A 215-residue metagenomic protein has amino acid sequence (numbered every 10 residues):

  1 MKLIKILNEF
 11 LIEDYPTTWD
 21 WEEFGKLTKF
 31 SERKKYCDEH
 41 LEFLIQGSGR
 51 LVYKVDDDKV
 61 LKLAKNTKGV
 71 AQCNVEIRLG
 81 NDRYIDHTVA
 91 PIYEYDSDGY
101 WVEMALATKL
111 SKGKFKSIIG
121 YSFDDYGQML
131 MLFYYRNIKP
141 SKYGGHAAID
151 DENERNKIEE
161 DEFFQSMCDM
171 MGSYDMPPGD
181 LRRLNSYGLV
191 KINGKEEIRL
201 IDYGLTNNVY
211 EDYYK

Functional and structural regions predicted by a protein language model:
M1-D14: Short acidic, low-complexity intrinsically disordered linear motifs used for protein-protein interactions
D14-D56: ATP-binding glycine-rich phosphate-binding loop
D38-I85, V89-A90: ATP-binding glycine-rich loop module of kinase domains
K59, T88, V102, P177 (+1 more regions): Protein kinase-like catalytic core scaffold
T67-E76, K112-K116, V209-Y214: Active-site-adjacent loop/helix micro-motif of nuclease/hydrolase catalytic cores
H87-F163: Conserved structural core of kinase catalytic domains
S141-K142, A147-N193: Conserved kinase catalytic-core segment
P177-K215: Catalytic activation segment of kinase domains across protein kinase-like and atypical kinase folds
